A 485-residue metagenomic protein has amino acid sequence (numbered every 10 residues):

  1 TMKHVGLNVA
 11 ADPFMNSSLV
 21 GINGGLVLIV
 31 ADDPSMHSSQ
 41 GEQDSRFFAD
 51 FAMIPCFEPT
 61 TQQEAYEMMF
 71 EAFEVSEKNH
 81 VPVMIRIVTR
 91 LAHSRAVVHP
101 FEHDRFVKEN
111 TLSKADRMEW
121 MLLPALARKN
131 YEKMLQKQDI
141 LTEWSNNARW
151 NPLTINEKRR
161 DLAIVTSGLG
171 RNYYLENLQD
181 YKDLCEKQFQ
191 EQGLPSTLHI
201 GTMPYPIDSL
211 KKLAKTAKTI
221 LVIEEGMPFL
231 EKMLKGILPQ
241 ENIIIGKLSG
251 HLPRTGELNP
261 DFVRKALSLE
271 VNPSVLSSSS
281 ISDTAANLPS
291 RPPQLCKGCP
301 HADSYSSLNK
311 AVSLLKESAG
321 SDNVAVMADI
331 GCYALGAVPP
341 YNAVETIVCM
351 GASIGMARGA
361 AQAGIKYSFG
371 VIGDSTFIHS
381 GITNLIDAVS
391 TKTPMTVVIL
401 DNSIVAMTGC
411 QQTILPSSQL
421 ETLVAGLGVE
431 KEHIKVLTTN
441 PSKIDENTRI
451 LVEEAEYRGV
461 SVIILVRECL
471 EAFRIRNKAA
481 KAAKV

Functional and structural regions predicted by a protein language model:
T1-E77, E317-A406: Thiamine diphosphate
G21-A31, K108-M118, S390-D401, L420-H433: A glycine-rich helix N-cap at a beta->alpha junction
D32-S35, A52-F57, K247-L252, P292 (+4 more regions): Short beta-alpha connecting loops at secondary-structure transitions that line or flank enzyme active sites
P59-L295, P300-H301, R449-R458, V462-V485: Flexible, low-complexity linker and terminal segments
E64, H199-I207, P228, C332-Y333 (+3 more regions): Short acidic loop-to-helix transition motifs that present clustered carboxylates
H80-P82, R159-L162, K218, S321-N323 (+7 more regions): Active-site lining segments that contact anionic ligands and/or coordinate catalytic metals
H103-L112, E345-V348, A352, Q412-A425 (+1 more regions): Acidic, Ser/Thr-rich peripheral helices and adjacent loops at domain boundaries
